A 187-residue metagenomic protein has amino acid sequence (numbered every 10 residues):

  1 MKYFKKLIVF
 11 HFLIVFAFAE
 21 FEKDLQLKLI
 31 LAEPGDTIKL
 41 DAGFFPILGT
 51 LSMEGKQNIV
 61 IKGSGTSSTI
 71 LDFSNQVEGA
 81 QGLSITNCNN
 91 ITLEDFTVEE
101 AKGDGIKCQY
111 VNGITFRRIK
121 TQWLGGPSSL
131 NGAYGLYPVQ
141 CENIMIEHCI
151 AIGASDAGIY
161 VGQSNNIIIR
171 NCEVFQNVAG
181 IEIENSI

Functional and structural regions predicted by a protein language model:
K2-H11: Sec-dependent signal peptide recognition, specifically the positively charged N-region followed immediately by
A17-D41, P46, T50: Acidic Gly/Asp/Thr-rich repetitive segments characteristic of extracellular carbohydrate-active and adhesion proteins
E20-K23, K39, Q57-K102, G125: Right-handed parallel beta-helix/beta-spiral solenoid domain characteristic of secreted/periplasmic
E22-Q26, L48-G49, F73-S84, E100-K107 (+3 more regions): Extracellular beta-strand/beta-solenoid scaffold signature
E33, K56-Q57, T66, L83 (+12 more regions): Parallel beta-helix/beta-solenoid
